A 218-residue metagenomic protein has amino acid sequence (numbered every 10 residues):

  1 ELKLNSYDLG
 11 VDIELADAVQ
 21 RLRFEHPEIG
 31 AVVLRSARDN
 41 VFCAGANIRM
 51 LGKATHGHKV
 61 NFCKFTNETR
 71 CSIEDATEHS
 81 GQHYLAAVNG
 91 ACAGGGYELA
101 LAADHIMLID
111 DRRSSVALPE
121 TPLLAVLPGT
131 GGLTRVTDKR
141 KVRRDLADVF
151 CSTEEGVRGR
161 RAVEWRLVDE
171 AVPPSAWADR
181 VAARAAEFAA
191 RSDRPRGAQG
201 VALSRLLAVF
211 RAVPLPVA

Functional and structural regions predicted by a protein language model:
E1-R35, K139-R158, W165, D169-A218: Intrinsically disordered, low-complexity segments enriched in small/flexible residues
L2, S36-C71, P122-A125: Glycine- (often His-adjacent) and acidic-residue-rich active-site loop that binds/positions the CoA thioester
E14-L15, L34, N47, T69 (+3 more regions): Terminal peptide-recognition signature
R21, C71-H79: Conserved helix-loop functional segments at active or binding sites
D39-C43, A93, A218: Short, active-site-adjacent cap segments at secondary-structure transitions
S80-C92: A short, small-residue-rich loop immediately preceding and capping a beta-strand
Y84, I106-M107, A171: Short, well-ordered beta-strand core segments
A93-D148, V181: CoA-thioester-processing core
